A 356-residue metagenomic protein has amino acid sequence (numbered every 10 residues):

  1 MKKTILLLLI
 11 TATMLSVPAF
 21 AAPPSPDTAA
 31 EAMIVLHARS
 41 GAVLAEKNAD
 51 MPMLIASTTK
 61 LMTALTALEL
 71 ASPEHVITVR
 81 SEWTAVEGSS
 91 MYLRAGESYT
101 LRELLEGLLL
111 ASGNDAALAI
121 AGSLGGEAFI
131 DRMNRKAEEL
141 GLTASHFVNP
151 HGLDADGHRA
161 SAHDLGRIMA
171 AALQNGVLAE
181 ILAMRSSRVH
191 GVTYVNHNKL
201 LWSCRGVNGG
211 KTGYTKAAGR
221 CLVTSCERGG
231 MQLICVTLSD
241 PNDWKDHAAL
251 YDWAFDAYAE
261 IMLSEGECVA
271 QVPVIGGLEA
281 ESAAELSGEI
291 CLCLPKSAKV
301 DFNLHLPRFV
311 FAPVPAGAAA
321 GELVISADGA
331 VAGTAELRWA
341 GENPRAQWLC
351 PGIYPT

Functional and structural regions predicted by a protein language model:
M1-L6: Bacterial N-terminal signal peptides that target proteins for export
L7-S16: Bacterial N-terminal signal peptides
T11-A12, E46, E69, L222: Hydrophobic alpha-helical membrane-insertion segments
L15-P24, R338: Bacterial Sec-dependent signal peptides at the C-terminal "C-region" and cleavage site
L15-S16, P73, E265: Residues in and immediately flanking transmembrane alpha helices
F20-H163, R167-G176: Active-site-adjacent loops and short helices of periplasmic peptidoglycan-processing enzymes
T143, D154-T356: Domain-terminus/edge residues, biased toward the C-terminal soluble/receptor-binding domains of extracytoplasmic
